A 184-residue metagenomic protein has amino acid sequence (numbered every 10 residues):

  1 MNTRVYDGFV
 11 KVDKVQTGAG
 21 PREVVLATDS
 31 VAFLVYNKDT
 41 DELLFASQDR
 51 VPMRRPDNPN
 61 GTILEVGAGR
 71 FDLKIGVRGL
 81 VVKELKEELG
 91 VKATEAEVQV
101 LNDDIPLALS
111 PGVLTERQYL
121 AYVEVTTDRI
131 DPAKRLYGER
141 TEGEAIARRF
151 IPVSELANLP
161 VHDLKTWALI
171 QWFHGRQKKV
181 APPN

Functional and structural regions predicted by a protein language model:
N2-E42, Q48: Acidic, metal-coordinating catalytic segment for phosphate/diphosphate chemistry, firing primarily on the Nudix
N2-T3, D104-L109: Short, solvent-exposed loop/turn elements at beta->coil junctions and helix N-caps that rim active or binding pockets
G8, D13-A19, D39, L107-A133: Active-site-adjacent beta-strand/loop module that shapes the phosphate/pyrophosphate-binding cleft
S30-F33, V51-R55, R140-T141: A short local loop/turn or secondary-structure capping micro-motif enriched for an aromatic residue
V31-A32, G76, I146: Short loop/turn microsegments at loop-to-beta-strand junctions
F45, E65-N102, A121, T141: The catalytic Nudix box helix
S47-R70: Glycine-rich, pocket-lining loop/helix-strand segments that form or immediately flank
P59-T62, L73, V113-Y119, V125 (+1 more regions): Nudix hydrolase/Nudix homology domain
